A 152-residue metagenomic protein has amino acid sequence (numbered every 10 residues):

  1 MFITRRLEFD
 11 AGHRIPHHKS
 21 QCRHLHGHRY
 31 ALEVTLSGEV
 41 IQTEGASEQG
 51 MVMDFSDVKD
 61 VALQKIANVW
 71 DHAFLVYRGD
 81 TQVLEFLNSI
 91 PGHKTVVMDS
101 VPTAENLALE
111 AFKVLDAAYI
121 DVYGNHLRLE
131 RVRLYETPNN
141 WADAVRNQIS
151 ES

Functional and structural regions predicted by a protein language model:
M1-S152: Charge-rich, low-complexity N-terminal segments
